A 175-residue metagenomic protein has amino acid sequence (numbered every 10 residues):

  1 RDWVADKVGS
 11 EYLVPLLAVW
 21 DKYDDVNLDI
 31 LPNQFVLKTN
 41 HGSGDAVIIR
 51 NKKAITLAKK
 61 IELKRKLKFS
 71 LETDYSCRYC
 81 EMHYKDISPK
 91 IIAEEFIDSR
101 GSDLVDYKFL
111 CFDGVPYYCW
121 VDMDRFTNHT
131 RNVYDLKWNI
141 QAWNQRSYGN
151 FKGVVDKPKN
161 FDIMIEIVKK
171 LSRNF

Functional and structural regions predicted by a protein language model:
R1-A54, A58, E62-M82: A conserved helix-loop-beta module that forms one wall/lid of the active-site cleft in ATP-utilizing catalytic domains
D2-D6, E95, K170: Residue-level signal for well-ordered alpha-helical scaffold segments within enzymatic catalytic domains
K7, Y84-K85, R173-N174: Secondary-structure boundary elements
Y12, G42, I87-P89, D103-V105 (+1 more regions): Short, basic and Ser/Thr-rich N-terminal targeting/leader segments
L16, T39-G42, P116, V168 (+1 more regions): Small-side-chain structural scaffolding
L31, L57-Y148, I167: Phosphate-binding site of ATP-dependent enzymes
N51-K52, N144-N160: Short histidine-centered catalytic/ligand-binding loop motif
S88-K90, G101, V155-F175: ATP-dependent carboxylate activation and anion-phosphoryl transfer catalytic cores that bind Mg-ATP to form
